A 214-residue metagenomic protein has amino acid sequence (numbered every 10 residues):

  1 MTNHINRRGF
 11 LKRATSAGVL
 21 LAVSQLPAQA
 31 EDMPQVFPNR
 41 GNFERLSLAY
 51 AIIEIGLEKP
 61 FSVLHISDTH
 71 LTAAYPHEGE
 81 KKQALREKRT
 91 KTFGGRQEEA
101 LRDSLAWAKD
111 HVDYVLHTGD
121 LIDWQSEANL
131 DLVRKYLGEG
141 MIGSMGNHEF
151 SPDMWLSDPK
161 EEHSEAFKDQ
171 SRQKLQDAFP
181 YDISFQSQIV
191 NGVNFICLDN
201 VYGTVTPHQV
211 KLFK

Functional and structural regions predicted by a protein language model:
T2, F93, V201-V205: Pocket-edge positions in alpha/beta enzyme catalytic cores
T2-N3, G9-E31: N-terminal export signals
R7-R8, S67: Short, cationic motifs built from Arg/Lys/His that form the positively charged side of catalytic pockets
R13, D110-H111, K135-Y136: Alpha-helix C-cap/termination motif
A14, D120, N200: Conserved residues at beta->alpha junctions
E31-A128: N-terminal active-site segment of His-dependent metallophosphoesterases
G41-L57, S126-K214: Extended active-site neighborhood of metal-dependent phosphoesterases/phosphodiesterases
